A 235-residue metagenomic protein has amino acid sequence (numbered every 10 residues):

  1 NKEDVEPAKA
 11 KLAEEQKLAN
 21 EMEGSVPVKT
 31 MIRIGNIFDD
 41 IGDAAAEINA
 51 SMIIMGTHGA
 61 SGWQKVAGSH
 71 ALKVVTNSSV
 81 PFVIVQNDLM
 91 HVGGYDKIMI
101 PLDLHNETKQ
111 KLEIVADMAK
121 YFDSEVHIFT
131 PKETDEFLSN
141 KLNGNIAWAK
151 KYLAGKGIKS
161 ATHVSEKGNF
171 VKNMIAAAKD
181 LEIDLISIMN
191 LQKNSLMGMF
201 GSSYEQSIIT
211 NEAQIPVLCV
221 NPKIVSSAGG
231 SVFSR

Functional and structural regions predicted by a protein language model:
N1-A10: A short acidic, glycine-rich active-site loop that binds or catalyzes chemistry on phosphate/adenosine moieties
A19-S25, L153-I158: Short helix-capping segments at alpha-helix termini
P27-M31, T162-H163: Rossmann-fold cofactor-recognition segment
M31-D40, E166-V171: Charged docking surfaces used in two-component/phosphorelay signaling
I41-H91, K179-S231: Gly/Ser-rich helix-loop-strand patches that form or flank binding pockets for ribonucleotide-derived cofactors
N77-S78, L89-F129, D135-K156, E212 (+1 more regions): Short acidic/Ser/Thr-enriched loop-to-helix initiation segments
S139-M197: Glycine/small-residue-rich hydrophobic helix-like segments
